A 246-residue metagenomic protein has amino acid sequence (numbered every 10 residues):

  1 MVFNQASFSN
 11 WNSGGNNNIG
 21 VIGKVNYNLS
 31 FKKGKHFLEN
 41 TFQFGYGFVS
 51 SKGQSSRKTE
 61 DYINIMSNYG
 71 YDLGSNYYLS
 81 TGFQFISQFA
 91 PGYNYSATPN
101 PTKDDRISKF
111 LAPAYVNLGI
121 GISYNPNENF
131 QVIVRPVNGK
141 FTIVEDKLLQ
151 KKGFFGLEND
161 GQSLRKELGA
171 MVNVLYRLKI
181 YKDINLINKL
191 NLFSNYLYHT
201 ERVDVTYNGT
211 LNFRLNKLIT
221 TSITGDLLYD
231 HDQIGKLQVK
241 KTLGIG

Functional and structural regions predicted by a protein language model:
M1-F3, F42-F48, T81-S87, V134-N138 (+3 more regions): Transmembrane beta-barrel strands of outer-membrane/channel proteins
S7-N12, K52-S56, G92-P99, V144-K151 (+2 more regions): Outer-membrane beta-barrel translocator domains and adjoining extracellular loop/strand segments of Gram-negative
S9-G15, V49-S55, P101-S108, G156-Q162 (+2 more regions): Extracellular loop and loop/strand-boundary signature of outer-membrane beta-barrel proteins
V25-Y27, I65-S67, I120, V172-V174 (+2 more regions): Membrane-embedded beta-strands of outer-membrane beta-barrel proteins, especially the hydrophobic/small aromatic
Y27-F31, Y71, F83, Y124 (+2 more regions): Residue-level signature of outer-membrane beta-barrel architecture
K35-L38, N76-L79, N129-V132, D183-L186 (+1 more regions): Repeated loop/turn-to-beta-strand initiation elements of outer-membrane beta-barrel proteins
K58-G169: Outer-membrane pore/translocation modules
L211, V239-G246: Outer-membrane beta-barrel "beta-signal"
